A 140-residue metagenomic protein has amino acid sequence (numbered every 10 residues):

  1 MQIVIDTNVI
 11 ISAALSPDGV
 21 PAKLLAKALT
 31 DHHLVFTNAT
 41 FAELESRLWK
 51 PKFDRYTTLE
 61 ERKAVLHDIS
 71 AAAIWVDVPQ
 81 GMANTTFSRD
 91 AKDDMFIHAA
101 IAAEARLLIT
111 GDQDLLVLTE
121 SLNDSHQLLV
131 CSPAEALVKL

Functional and structural regions predicted by a protein language model:
M1-F36: Short, well-structured N-terminal submotif of metal-dependent ribonuclease cores
D6-T7, N38, D112, P133-A134: Residues immediately flanking
I11-A13, D54, A83-R89: Short, flexible loop segments at the rims of nucleotide/cofactor-binding pockets, characterized by
A13-A14, R47, Y56, L118 (+1 more regions): Residues that scaffold the ATP/ADP-binding catalytic core of kinase and kinase-like folds
K27-H32, N38-M82: PIN-domain endoribonuclease scaffold, especially VapC-family toxins
A71-L108, Q113, V117: Active-site neighborhoods of divalent-metal-dependent phosphate/nucleic-acid chemistry enzymes
A103-L107, Q113-L140: Acidic, PIN/NYN-like endoribonuclease modules and their adjacent C-terminal/linker elements
